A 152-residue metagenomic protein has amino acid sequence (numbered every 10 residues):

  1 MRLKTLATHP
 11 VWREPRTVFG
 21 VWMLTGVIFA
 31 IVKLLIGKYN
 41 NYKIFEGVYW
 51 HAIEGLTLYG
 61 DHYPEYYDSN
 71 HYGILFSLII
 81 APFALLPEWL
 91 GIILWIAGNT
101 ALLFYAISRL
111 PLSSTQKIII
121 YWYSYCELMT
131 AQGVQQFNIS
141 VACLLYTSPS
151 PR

Functional and structural regions predicted by a protein language model:
L3-P111, E127: TM-lumen/periplasm interface segments of multi-pass membrane proteins, especially the first transmembrane helix
T17-V21, K117-I118, V141: Alpha-helical transmembrane segments of integral membrane proteins
F76-I80, Y121-Y125, A142-L145: Hydrophobic, membrane-inserted alpha-helices
I107, T115-Q132: Transmembrane and membrane-interface helices of multi-pass, inner-membrane envelope-modifying transferases
Q132-I139: Short acidic/glycine- and proline-prone juxtamembrane loop motifs at membrane-interface regions of multi-pass membrane
Y146-R152: Conserved small/polar residues in nucleotide/adenosyl-binding loops
